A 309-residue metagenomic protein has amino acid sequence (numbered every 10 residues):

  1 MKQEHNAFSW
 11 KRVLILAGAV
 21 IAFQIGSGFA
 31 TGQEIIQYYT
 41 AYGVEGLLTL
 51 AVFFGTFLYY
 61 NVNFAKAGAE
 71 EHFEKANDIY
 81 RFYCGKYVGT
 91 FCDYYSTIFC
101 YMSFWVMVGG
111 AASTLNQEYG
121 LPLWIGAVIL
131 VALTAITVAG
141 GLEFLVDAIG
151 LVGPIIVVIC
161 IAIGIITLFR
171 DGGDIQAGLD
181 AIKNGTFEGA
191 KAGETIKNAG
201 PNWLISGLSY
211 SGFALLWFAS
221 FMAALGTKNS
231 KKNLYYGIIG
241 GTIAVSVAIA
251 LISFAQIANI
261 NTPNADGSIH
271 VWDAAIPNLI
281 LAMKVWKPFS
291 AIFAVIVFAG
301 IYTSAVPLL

Functional and structural regions predicted by a protein language model:
Q3-R12, A41-L47, E70-C100, Q117-L123 (+1 more regions): Transmembrane-helix boundary/entry motifs in multi-pass membrane transporters
F8-K11, Y38-N63, G240-A250: Extracellular loop-to-transmembrane helix junctions
W10-A30, T49, S96-C100, F104 (+3 more regions): Hydrophobic, membrane-embedded alpha-helices of multi-pass small-molecule transporters
A19, T49-L50, F82-D93, G153-L168 (+2 more regions): Small-residue-rich segments of transmembrane alpha-helices in multi-pass membrane proteins, especially helix faces
V20, A51-N77, N259-T262: Juxtamembrane transmembrane-helix boundary signature
G26-I36, Y60-F73, L133, T137 (+3 more regions): Juxtamembrane interface elements at the cytosolic ends of transmembrane helices in multi-pass membrane proteins
A111-L115, P122-I129, T137-D171: Membrane-interface loop-to-helix entry segments
N184-T195, Q256-K287: Membrane-interface interhelical connector segments
